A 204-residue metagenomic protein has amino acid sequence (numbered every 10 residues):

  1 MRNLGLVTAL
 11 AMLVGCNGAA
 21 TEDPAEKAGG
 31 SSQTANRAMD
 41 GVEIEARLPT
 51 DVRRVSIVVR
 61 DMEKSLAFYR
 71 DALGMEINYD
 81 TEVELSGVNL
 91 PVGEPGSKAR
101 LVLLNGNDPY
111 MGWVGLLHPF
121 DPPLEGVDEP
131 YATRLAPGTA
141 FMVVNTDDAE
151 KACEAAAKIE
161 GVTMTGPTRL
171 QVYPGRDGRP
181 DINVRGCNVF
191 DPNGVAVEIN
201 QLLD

Functional and structural regions predicted by a protein language model:
R2-A9: Sec-dependent signal peptide recognition, specifically the positively charged N-region followed immediately by
V14-G15: C-terminal motif of bacterial Sec signal peptides marking the signal peptidase cleavage site
G18: Short, conserved catalytic or interaction motifs in soluble domains
E22-E45, I57, V114-G115, F141-D204: Vicinal oxygen chelate
R47, V58-M111, D204: Core segments of cupin and vicinal oxygen chelate
D51-R60, R100-D121, G126-A157, R185-F190: Vicinal oxygen chelate
V83-P91, P123-E129, Q171-R179: A cross-kingdom feature marking solvent-exposed beta-strand/loop segments within repeated, beta-rich binding/scaffold
